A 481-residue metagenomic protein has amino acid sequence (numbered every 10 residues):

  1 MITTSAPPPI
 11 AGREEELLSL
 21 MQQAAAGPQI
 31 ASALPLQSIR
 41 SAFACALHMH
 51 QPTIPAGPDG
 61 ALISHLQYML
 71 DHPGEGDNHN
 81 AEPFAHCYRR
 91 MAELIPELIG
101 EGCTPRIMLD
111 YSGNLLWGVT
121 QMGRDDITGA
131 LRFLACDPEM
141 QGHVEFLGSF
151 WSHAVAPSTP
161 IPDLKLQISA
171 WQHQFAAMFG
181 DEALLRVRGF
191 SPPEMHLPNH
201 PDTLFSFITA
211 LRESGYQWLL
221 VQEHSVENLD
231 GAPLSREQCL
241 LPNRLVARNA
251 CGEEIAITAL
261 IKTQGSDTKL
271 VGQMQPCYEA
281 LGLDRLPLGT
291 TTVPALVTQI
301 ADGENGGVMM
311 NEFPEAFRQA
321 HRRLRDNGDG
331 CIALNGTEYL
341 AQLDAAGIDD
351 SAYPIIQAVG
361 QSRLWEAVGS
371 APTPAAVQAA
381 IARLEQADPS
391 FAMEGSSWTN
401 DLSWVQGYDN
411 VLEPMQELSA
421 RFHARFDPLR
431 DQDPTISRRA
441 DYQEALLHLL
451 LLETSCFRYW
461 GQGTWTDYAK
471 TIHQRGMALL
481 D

Functional and structural regions predicted by a protein language model:
I2-H86, N114, R236-D267, Q275-E279 (+1 more regions): Active-site and substrate-binding clefts of carbohydrate-active enzymes
R40-L47, P52-P160, A183-P192, Q217-Q222: Short, well-structured secondary-structure segments
P55, C87-L94, G100-C103, Y111 (+3 more regions): Extended, H/D-rich, highly charged conserved domains that either
N78-I95, G123-L134, L164-S169, D202-F207 (+2 more regions): Well-ordered, non-membrane alpha-helical segments in soluble/globular domains
C87-L98, Q167-F175, A445, I472 (+1 more regions): Alpha-helical packing segments of well-folded alpha/beta enzyme cores
I127-E145, I168-H173, F207-E227, E237-C251 (+1 more regions): Acidic, His- and aromatic-enriched active-site or binding-groove loops in soluble protein domains that engage sugars
L164-E194, A250, D284-Q299: CE4/NodB-like, metal-dependent polysaccharide N-deacetylase domain that modifies extracellular/periplasmic N-acetylated
W171-Q172, F179-S235, N305-G328: Catalytic domains of cell-wall/extracellular-matrix polysaccharide-remodeling enzymes, centered on de-N-acetylation
